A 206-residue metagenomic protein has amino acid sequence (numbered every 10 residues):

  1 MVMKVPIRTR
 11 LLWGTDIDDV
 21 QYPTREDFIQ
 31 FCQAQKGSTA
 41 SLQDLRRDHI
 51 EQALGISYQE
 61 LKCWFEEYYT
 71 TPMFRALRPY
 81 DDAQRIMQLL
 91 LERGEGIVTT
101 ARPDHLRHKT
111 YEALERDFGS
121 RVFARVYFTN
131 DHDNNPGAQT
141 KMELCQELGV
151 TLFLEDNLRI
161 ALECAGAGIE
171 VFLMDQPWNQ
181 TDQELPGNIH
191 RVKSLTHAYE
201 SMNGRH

Functional and structural regions predicted by a protein language model:
V2-C63: Active-site neighborhood of HAD-like aspartate-dependent phosphohydrolases
L11, A124, T151: Conserved acidic residues
Y22-R25, Q30, H105-K109, A161-E163 (+1 more regions): Short catalytic/ligand-binding loop motif for oxyanion handling, primarily in non-cytosolic enzymes, centered on
I50-R85: Metal-dependent phosphoesterase signature
F74-R75, A83-L114, V126-T129: Substrate-recognition element of Asp-dependent hydrolases with the DxDx(T/V) motif
A101-R102, G119-G137: A short, structured active-site edge motif that brings together acidic residues
V150-K193: Acidic, Mg2+-coordinating phosphoryl-transfer loop and its flanking beta/alpha structural elements, shared across
